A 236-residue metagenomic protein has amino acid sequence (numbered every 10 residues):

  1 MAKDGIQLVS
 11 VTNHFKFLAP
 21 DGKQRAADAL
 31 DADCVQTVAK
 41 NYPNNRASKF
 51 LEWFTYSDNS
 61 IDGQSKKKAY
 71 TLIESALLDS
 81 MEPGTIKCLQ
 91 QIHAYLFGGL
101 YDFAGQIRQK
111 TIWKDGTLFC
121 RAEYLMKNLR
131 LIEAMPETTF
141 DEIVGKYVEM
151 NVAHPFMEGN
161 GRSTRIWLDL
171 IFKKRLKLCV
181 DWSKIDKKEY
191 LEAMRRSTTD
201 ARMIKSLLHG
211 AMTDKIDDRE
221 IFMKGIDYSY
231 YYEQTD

Functional and structural regions predicted by a protein language model:
M1-K3: Polyanion-binding surface elements
G5-I6, H14-D28, A32-D236: FIC/Doc superfamily catalytic core
